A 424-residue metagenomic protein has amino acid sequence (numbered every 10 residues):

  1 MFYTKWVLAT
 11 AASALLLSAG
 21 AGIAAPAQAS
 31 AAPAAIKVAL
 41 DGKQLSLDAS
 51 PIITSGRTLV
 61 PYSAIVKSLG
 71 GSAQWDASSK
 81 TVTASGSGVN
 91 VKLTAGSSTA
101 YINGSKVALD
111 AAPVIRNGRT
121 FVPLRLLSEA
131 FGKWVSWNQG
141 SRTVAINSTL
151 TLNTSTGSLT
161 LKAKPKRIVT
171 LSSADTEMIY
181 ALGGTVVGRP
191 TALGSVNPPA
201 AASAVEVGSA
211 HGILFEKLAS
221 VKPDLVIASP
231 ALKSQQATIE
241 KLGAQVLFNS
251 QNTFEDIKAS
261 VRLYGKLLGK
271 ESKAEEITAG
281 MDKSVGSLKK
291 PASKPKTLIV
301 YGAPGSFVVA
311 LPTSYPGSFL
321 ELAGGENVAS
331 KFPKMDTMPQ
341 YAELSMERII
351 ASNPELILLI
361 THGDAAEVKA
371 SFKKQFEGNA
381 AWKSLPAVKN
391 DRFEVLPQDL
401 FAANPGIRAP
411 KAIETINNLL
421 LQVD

Functional and structural regions predicted by a protein language model:
F2-T160: Primary recognition of N-terminal secretory signal peptides and signal-anchoring hydrophobic helices
N153-T156, V205-E216, K334-M346: Short helix-initiation/N-cap motifs at beta->coil->alpha
G157-T160, P165-L182, K273-S330, D336-P339: Basic- and aromatic-lined ligand-binding clefts that recognize polyanionic substrates
T170-V221, L225, A231, V328: A short, structured surface patch at a secondary-structure boundary
S172, P230-A231, L356, I360-D364 (+1 more regions): Short secondary-structure boundary segments
N197-P199, K233-L263, L267: Flexible loop/hinge segments that line or gate small-molecule binding clefts
I213-P223, K241-L242, E343-N353: Short helices/loops that flank or line small-molecule/ion binding pockets
K258-G269, E275, G286-A292, I360-D424: Structured C-terminal subdomain patch of bacterial secreted/periplasmic proteins
